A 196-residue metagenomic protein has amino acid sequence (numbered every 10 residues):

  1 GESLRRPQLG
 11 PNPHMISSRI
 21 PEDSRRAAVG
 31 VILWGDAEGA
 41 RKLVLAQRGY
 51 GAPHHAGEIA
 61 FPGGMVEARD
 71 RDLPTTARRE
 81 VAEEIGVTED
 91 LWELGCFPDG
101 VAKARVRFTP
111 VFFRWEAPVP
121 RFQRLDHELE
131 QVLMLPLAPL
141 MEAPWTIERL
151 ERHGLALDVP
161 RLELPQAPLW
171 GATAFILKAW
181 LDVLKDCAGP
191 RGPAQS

Functional and structural regions predicted by a protein language model:
G1-R121, L129, L150-E151, L155-S196: N-terminal leader/linker segments that precede catalytic domains of diphosphate-processing enzymes
R124-A156: Amphipathic alpha-helical blocks and their helix-capping loop/short-beta junctions
